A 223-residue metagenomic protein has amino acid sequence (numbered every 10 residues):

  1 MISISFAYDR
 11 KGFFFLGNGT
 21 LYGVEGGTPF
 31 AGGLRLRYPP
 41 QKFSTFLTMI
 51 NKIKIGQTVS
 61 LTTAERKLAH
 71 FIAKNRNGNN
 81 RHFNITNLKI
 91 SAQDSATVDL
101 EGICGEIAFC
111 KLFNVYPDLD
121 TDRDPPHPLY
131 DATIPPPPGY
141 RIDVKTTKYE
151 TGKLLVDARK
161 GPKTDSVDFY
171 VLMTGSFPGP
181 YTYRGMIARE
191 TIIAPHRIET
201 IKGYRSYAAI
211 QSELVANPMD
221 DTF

Functional and structural regions predicted by a protein language model:
S5-K11, F15-Y140, V144-F223: Nucleic-acid endonuclease domains
